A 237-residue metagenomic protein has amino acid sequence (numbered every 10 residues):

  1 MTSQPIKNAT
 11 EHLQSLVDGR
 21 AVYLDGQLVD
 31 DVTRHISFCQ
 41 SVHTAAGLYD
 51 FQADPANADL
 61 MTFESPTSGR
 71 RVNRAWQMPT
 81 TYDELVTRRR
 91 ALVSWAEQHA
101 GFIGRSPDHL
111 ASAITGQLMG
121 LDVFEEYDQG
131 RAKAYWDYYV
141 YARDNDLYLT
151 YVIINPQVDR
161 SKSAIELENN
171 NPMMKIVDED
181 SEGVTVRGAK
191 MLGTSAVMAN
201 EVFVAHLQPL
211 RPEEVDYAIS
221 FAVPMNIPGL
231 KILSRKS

Functional and structural regions predicted by a protein language model:
M1-T67: Acidic/polar, glycine-rich intrinsically disordered N-terminal extensions of enzymes
Y23, D30, T150-V152, T185 (+1 more regions): Short, conserved beta-strand segments within well-ordered enzyme catalytic domains that often line or immediately flank
L24, M119-F124, D216, K236: Glycine- and acidic
D31-V32, R70, D159-K162: Short active-site-adjacent helix-start/loop capping segments
V32, Q129-A132, W136, A196 (+1 more regions): Conserved structured core elements
D50-L149: Internal helix-loop-helix
M119-R187: Gly/Pro-rich turn-and-neighbor structural signature
P156-S237: FAD-binding core of flavoproteins
